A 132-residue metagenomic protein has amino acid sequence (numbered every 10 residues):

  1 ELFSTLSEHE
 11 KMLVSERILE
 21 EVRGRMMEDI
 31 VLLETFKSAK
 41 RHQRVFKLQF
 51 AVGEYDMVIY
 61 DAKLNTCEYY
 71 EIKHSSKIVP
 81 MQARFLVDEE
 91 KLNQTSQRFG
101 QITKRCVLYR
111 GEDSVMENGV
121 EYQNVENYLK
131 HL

Functional and structural regions predicted by a protein language model:
E1-Y55, I59-K63: Accessory nucleic acid-recognition modules appended to NTPase machines
V31-L33, S38-R41, A62-N65, Q94-R98 (+1 more regions): N-terminal cap/leader regions of alpha/beta-hydrolase-fold enzymes, predominantly small-molecule hydrolases
T35, Y55-V79, L86: Conserved catalytic cores of phosphodiester-cleaving nucleases, focusing on short active-site segments
H42-R44, K104, E121: Conserved beta-strand segments of alpha/beta enzyme cores
E68, K104-V107: A structural signal for isolated positions on well-ordered beta-strands in alpha/beta enzyme cores
S75, P80-F99: Short, charged, amphipathic alpha-helix that recurs within catalytic cores of restriction-modification and other
V107-L132: Domain-level recognition of nuclease-like catalytic cores that cleave nucleotide substrates
